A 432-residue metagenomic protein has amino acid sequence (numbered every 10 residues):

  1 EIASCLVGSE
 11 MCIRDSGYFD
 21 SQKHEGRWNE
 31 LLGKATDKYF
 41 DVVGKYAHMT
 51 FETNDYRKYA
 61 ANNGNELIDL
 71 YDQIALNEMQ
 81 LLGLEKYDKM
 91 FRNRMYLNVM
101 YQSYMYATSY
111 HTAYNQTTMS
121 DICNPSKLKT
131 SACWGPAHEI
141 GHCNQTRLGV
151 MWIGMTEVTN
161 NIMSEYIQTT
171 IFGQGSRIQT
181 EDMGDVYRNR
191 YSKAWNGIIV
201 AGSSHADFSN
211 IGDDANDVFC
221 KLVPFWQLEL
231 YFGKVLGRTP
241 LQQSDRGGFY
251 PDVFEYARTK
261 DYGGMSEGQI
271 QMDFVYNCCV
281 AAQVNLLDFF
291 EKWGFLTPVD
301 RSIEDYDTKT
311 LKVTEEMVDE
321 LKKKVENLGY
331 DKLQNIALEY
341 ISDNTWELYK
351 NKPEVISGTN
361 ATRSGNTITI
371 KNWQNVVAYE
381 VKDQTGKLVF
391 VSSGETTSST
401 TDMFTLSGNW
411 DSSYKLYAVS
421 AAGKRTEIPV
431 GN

Functional and structural regions predicted by a protein language model:
E1-S4, D411-S413: Noncatalytic modules at the cell exterior or secretory-pathway interfaces, chiefly beta-strand-rich lectin/adhesion
I2-G8, C12-I13: Single conserved hydrophobic/aromatic residue that forms the stacking wall/gate of nucleotide- or nucleobase-binding
A3, Y256-K260, N327-D331: Surface-exposed polar/charged interaction patches
R14-G33: Long, contiguous juxta-domain segments that are non-catalytic but functionally important
W28-L31, K38-K234: Catalytic cores of extracellular degradative/oxidative enzymes
T36-D37, N366: Extracytoplasmic low-complexity repetitive segments enriched in small/polar residues
R190-E304: Active-site-proximal alpha-helical
E267-T401, G408-G431: Beta/coil-rich, acidic/histidine-enriched accessory regions frequently appended to metallopeptidases
